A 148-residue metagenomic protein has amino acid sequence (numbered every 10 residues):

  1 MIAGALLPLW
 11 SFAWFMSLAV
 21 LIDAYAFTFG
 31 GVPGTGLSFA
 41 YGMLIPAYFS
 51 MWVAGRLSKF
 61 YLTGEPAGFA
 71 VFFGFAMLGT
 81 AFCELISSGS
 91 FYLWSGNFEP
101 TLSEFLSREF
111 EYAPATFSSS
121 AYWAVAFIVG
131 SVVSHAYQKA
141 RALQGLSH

Functional and structural regions predicted by a protein language model:
M1, M43-M51, W123, F127: Hydrophobic core segments of transmembrane alpha-helices in multi-pass, intramembrane catalytic enzymes
M1-F15: Generic transmembrane alpha-helix motif of multi-pass integral membrane proteins
G4-L7, M51-K59, F127-H135: Hydrophobic transmembrane alpha-helices
L6, V20-L21, F82: Hydrophobic membrane-targeting signal helices
P8, G31, S95-G96: Short helix-capping/hinge motifs at transmembrane helix termini and TM-loop junctions
F12-S17, Y41-P46, F69-M77, F117: Hydrophobic alpha-helical transmembrane segments
S17-L57: Interfacial aromatic-anchored transmembrane helix boundaries in multi-pass membrane proteins
Y61-H148: Membrane-embedded alpha-helical hairpins and interfacial helices in multi-pass inner-membrane proteins
